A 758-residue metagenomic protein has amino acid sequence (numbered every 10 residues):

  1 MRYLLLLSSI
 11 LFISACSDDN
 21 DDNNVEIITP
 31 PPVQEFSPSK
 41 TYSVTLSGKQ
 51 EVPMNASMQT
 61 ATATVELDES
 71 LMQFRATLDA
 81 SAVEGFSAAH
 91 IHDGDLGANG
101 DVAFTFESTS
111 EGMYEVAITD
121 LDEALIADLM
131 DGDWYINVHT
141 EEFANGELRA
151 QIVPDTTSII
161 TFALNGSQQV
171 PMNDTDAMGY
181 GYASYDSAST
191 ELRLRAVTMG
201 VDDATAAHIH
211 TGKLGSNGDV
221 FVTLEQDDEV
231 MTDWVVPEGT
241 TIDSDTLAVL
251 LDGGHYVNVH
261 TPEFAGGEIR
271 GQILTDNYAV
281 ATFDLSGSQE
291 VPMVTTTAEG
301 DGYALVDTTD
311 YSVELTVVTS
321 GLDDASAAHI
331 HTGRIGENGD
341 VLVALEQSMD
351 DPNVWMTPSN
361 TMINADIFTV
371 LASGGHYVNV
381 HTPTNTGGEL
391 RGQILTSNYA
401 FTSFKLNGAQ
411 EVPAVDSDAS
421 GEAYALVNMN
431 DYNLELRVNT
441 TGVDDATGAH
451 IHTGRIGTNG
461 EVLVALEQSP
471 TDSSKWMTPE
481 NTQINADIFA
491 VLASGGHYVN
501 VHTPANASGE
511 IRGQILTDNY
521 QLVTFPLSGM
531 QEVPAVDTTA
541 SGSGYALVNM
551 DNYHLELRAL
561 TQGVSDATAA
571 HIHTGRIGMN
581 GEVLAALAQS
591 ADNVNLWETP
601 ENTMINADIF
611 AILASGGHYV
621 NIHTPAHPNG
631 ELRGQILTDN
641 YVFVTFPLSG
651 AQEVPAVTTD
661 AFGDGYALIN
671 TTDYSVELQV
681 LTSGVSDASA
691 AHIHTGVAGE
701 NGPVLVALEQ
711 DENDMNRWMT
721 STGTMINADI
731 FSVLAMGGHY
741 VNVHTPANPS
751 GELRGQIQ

Functional and structural regions predicted by a protein language model:
M1-S14: Sec-dependent bacterial lipoprotein signal peptides
I13-T41: Bacterial Sec-dependent N-terminal signal peptides
E35-S81: Post-signal-peptide N-terminal segment of Sec-exported extracytoplasmic proteins
V116-T119: A beta-strand/beta-hairpin structural motif
I136, V257: Short alpha-helical segments enriched in small residues
Y182, R195-A206, K213-H255, P262-A327 (+4 more regions): Thr-biased low-complexity repeat/linker tracts and other Thr-enriched repetitive architectures
I757-Q758: Short, solvent-exposed mixed-charge patches
